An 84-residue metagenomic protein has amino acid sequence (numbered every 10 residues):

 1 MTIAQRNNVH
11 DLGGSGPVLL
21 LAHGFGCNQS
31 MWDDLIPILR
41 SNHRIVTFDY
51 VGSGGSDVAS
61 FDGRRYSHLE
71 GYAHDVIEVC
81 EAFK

Functional and structural regions predicted by a protein language model:
M1-T2, G52: Short secondary-structure boundary segments
T2-L12: A short loop-to-beta-strand scaffold at the N-terminal edge of the catalytic core in hydrolase folds
I3, L39-S41, K84: Short, structurally constrained coil/turn elements that cap an alpha-helix or connect an alpha-helix to the following
N7-V9, M31-D34, I38, G71-E78: Alpha-helical elements of Rossmann-like donor-binding domains used by nucleotide-donor carbohydrate transfer enzymes
D11-F61: Conserved HGGG/HGGXW glycine-rich cap/lid loop of the alpha/beta-hydrolase fold
Y50-K84: Active-site loop/oxyanion-hole signature of alpha/beta-hydrolase fold enzymes
